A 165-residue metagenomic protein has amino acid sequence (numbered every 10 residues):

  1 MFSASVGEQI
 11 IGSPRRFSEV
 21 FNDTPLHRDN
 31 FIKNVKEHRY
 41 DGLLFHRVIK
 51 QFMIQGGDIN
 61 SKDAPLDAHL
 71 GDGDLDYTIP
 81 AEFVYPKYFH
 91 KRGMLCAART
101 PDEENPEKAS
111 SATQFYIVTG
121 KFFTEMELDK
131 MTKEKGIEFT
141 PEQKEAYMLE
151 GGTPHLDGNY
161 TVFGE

Functional and structural regions predicted by a protein language model:
M1-E165: Cyclophilin-like peptidyl-prolyl cis-trans isomerases
